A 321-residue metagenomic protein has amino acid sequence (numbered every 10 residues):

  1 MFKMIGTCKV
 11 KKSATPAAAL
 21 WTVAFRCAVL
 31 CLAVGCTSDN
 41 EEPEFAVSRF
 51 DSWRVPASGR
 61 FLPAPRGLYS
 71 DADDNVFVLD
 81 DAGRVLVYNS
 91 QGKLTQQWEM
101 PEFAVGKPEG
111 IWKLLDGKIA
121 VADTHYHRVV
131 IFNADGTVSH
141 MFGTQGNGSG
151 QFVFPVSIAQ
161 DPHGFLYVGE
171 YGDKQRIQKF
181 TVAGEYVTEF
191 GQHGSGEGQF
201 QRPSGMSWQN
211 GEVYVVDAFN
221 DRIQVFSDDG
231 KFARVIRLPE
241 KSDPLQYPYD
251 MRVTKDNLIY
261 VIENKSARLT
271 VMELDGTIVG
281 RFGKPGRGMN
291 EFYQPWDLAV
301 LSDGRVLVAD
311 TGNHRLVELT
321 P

Functional and structural regions predicted by a protein language model:
M1-A19: N-terminal secretory signal peptides that target proteins for export/translocation
T22-A33: Bacterial N-terminal signal peptides
C36-P321: Eukaryotic scaffold repeat domains enriched in small/polar residues
